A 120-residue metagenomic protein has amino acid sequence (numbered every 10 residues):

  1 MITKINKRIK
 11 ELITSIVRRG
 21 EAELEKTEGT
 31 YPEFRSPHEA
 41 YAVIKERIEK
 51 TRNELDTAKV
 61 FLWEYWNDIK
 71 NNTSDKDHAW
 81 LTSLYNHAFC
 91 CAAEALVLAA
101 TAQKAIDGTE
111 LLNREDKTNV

Functional and structural regions predicted by a protein language model:
M1-V120: Flexible "arm" and connector segments at domain edges
